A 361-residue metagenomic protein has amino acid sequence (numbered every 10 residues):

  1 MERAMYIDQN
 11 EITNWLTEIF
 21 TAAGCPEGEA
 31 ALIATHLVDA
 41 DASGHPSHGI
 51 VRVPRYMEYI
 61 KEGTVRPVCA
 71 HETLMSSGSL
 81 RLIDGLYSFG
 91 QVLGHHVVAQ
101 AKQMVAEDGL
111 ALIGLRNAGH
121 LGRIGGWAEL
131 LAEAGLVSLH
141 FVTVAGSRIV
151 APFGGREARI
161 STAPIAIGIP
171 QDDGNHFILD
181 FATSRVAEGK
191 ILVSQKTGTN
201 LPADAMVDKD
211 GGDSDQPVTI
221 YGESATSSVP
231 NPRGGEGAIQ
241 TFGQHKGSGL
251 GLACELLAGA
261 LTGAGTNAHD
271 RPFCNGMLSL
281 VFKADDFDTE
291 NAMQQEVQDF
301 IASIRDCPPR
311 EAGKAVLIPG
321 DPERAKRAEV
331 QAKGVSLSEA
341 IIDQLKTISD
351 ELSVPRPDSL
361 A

Functional and structural regions predicted by a protein language model:
E2-Q9, N14-E29, I33, V38 (+4 more regions): Acidic, glycine/proline-rich low-complexity segments that act as flexible tails and inter-domain linkers
R3-I12, A22, T266-A361: Catalytic-core signal marking the mid-to-C-terminal active-site face
H48-K102: Active-site cofactor/substrate anionic-group-binding motifs, chiefly glycine- and Lys/Arg-rich phosphate-binding loops
M75-L80, D84, H95-A111, D215-G235: Residues forming anionic-ligand binding surfaces in small-molecule and nucleic-acid pockets of primarily soluble enzymes
R81-D172, F181: A generic, well-ordered mixed alpha/beta core segment in the N-terminal half of proteins
V150-T226: Phosphate/diphosphate-binding glycine-rich loops and adjacent basic-rich segments that engage nucleotide
T199-T266: Secondary-shell segments that build the walls of catalytic and ion/ligand-binding clefts
